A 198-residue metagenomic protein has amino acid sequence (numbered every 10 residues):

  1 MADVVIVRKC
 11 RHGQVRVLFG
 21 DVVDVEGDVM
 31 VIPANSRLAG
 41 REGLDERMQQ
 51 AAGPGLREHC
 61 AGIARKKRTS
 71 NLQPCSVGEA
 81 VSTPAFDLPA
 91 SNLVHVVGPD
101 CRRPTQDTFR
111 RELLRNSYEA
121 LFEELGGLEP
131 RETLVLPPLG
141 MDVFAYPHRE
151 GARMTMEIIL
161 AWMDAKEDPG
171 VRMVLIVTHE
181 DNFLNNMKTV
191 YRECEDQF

Functional and structural regions predicted by a protein language model:
M1-F198: Macrodomain-like recognition of ADP-ribose-binding/processing modules
